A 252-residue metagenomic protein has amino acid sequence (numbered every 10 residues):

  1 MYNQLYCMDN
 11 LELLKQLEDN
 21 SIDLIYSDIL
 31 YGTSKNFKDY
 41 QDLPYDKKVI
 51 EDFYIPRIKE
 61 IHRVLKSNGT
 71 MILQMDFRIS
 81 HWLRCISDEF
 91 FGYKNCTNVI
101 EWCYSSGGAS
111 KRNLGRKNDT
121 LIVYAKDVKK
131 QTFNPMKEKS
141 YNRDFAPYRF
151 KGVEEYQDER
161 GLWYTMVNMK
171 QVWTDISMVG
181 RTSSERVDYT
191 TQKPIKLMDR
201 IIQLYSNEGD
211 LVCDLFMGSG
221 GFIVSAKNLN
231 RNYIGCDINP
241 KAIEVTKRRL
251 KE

Functional and structural regions predicted by a protein language model:
M1-K247, K251-E252: Core catalytic lobe of class I
